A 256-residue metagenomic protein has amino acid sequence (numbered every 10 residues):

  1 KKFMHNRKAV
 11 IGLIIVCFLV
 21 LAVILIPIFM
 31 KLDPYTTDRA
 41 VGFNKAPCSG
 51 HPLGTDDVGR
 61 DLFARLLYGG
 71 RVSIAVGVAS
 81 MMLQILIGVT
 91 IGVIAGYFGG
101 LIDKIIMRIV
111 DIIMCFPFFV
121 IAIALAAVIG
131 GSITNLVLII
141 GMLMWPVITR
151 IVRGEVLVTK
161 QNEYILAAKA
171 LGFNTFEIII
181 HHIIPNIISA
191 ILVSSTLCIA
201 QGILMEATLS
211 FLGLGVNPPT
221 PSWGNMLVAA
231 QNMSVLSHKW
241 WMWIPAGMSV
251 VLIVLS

Functional and structural regions predicted by a protein language model:
K1, L19, G42, D57 (+2 more regions): Active-site-proximal helix/loop capping residues that flank conserved catalytic or ligand/cofactor
K1-T36, I109, I187: N-terminal signal-anchor/first transmembrane alpha helix
K2, F43, H51-P52, D61 (+1 more regions): Conserved beta-strand positions that form and line the central face of beta-propeller blades
M4, K31, G54-D57, L86 (+1 more regions): Alpha-helical architecture
V16, T37-G42, I151, T196: Intrinsically disordered, low-complexity segments enriched in polar/charged residues with Gly/Pro, especially when
A22-D57, F211-P221: Hydrophobic alpha-helical transmembrane segments of membrane transport/permease proteins and related membrane-embedded
V58-S256: Alpha-helical transmembrane segments of integral membrane proteins, especially multi-pass inner/plasma-membrane
